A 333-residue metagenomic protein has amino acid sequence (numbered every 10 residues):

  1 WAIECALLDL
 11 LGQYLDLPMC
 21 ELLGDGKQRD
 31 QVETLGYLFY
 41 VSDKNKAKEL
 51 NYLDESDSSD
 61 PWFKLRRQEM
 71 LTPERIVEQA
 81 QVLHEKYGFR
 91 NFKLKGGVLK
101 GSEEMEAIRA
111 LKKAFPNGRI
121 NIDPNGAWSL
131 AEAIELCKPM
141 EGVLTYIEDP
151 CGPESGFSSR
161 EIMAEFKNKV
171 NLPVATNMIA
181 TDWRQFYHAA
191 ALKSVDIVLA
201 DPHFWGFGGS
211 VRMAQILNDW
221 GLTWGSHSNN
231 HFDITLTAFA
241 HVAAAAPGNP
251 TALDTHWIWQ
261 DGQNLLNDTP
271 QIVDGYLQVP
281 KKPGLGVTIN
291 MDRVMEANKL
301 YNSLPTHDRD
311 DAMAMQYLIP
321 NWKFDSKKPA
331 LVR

Functional and structural regions predicted by a protein language model:
W1-I120, N125-I134, K138-P139, N264-R333: N-terminal capping/lid subdomain adjacent to the active-site entrance of alpha/beta enzymes
A2, A6-L7, R212, I234-H241: Short amphipathic alpha-helical face segments that pack within enzyme cores and frequently flank/anchor catalytic
D9, Q81, R109, A164 (+2 more regions): Active-site phosphate/pyrophosphate- and oxyanion-stabilizing loops and adjacent acidic/basic residues in soluble
L11-G12, K167, L217, A243: A generic structural signal for well-ordered alpha-helical segments
L94-T235: Catalytic core of soluble alpha/beta enzymes
A200, D219, H241-G248, L300: Short, well-ordered loop/turn and helix-capping segments at boundaries between secondary-structure elements and domains
H231, T237-D274, K282-G284: Active-site pocket-lining/capping segments in soluble small-molecule metabolic enzymes
